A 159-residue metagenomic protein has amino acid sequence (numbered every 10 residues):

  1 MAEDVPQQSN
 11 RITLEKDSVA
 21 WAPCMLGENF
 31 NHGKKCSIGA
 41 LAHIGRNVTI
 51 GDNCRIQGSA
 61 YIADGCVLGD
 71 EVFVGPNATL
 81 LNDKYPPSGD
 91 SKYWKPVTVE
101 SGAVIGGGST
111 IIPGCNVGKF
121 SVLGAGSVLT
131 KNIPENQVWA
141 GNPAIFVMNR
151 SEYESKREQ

Functional and structural regions predicted by a protein language model:
A2-N10, A22-V117, N142-A144, M148-E158: Flexible, glycine/small-residue-enriched loop-and-beta-strand segment within the central core of proteins
S127: Active-site phosphate/pyrophosphate- and oxyanion-stabilizing loops and adjacent acidic/basic residues in soluble
W139: Conserved active-site beta-strand element of glycosyltransferases/polysaccharide synthases
